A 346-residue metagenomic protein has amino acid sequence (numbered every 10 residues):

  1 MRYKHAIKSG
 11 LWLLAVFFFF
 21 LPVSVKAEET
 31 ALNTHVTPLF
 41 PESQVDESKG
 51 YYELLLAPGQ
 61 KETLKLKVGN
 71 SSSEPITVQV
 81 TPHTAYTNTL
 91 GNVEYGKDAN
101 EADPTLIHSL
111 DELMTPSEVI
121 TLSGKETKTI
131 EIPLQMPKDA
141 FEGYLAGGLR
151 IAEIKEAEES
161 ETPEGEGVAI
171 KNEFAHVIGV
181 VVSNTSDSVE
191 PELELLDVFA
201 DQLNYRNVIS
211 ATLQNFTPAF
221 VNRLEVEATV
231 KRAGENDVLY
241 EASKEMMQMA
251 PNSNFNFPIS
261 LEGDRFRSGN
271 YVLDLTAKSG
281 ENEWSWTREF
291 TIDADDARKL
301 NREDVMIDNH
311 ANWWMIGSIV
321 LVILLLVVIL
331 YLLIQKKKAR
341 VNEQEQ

Functional and structural regions predicted by a protein language model:
V23-E29: Sec/Tat signal peptide C-region and signal peptidase I cleavage site
A31-K61, V189-P191, A200: N-terminal edge beta-strand
S48, G59-K65, K128-I130, E142-G148 (+1 more regions): Short, solvent-exposed loop/turn segments enriched in Ser/Thr/Gly
E74-D103, T129, Q135-S186, D264-R302: Terminal connector regions
N100-A140, A233-F266: Intrinsically disordered, low-complexity Pro/Gly/Ser/Thr-rich segments with frequent PxxP/GP/PP motifs and embedded
S186-W314, S318: Membrane-proximal extracellular "stem/stalk" segments of glycoproteins immediately N-terminal to a transmembrane helix
I323-Q335: Alpha-helical transmembrane segments
K338-Q346: Cytoplasmic C-terminal tails of single-pass
